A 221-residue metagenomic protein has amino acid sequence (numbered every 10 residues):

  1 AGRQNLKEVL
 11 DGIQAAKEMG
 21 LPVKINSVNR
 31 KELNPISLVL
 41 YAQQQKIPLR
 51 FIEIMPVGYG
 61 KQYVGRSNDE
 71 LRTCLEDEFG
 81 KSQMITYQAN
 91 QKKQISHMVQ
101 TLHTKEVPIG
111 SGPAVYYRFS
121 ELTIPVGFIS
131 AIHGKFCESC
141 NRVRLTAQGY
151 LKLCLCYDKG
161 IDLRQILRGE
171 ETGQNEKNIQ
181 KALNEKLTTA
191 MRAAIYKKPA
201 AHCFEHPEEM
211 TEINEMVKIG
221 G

Functional and structural regions predicted by a protein language model:
A1-I52: Radical SAM/AdoMet-radical enzyme domain recognition
Q44, I54-V57, K61-G221: Auxiliary Fe-S-binding modules of radical SAM enzymes
